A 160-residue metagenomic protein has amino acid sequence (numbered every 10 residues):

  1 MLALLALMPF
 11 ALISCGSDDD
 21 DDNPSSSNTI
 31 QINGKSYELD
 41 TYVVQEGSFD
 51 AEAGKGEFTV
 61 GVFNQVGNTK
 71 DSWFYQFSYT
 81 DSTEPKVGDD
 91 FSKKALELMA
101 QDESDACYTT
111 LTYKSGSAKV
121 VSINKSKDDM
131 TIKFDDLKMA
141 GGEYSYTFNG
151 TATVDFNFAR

Functional and structural regions predicted by a protein language model:
M1-L2: Bacterial N-terminal signal peptides that target proteins for export
M8-S36, F158-R160: Bacterial Sec-dependent N-terminal signal peptides
N28-Q31, E103-A106, M139-T147: Flexible, membrane-facing loop/turn or short amphipathic-helix motifs that contact lipid bilayers or gate lipid-binding
G34-S36, V43, S78-T83, D136-K138: A mature extracytoplasmic/lumenal domain signature
Y37-L39, Y146: Short, isolated positions in well-ordered beta-strands
E46-K127: Surface-exposed helix/loop patches within compact recognition domains
S122-R160: C-terminal or internal capping secondary-structure element at the end of a domain, subdomain, or sheet
